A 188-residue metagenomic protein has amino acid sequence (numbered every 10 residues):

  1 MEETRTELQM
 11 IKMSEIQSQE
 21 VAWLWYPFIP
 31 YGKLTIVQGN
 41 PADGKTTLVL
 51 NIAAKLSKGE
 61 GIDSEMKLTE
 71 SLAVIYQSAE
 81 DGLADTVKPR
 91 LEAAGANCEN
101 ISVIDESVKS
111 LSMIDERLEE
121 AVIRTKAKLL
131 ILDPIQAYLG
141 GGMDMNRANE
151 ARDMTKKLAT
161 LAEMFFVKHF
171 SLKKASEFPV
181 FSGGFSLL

Functional and structural regions predicted by a protein language model:
E2-T6, M13, Q19-E20, L24-Y26 (+4 more regions): Conserved inter-motif catalytic segment of the P-loop NTP-binding fold
P30: Residues immediately N-terminal to the Walker A/P-loop in ABC ATPase nucleotide-binding domains
L34: Walker A (P-loop) ATP-phosphate-binding motif of ABC ATPase nucleotide-binding domains
L48, I52: Hydrophobic positions on the alpha1 helix immediately C-terminal to the Walker A/P-loop
Q77, I131-L132, F166-K174: Structural recognition of the conserved hydrophobic beta-strand(s) that form the central parallel beta-sheet of P-loop
K126, F165-F166: Glycine-centered short loops/turns at secondary-structure junctions
K174-L187: N-terminal low-complexity segments that are often proline-rich with Ser/Thr-Pro
